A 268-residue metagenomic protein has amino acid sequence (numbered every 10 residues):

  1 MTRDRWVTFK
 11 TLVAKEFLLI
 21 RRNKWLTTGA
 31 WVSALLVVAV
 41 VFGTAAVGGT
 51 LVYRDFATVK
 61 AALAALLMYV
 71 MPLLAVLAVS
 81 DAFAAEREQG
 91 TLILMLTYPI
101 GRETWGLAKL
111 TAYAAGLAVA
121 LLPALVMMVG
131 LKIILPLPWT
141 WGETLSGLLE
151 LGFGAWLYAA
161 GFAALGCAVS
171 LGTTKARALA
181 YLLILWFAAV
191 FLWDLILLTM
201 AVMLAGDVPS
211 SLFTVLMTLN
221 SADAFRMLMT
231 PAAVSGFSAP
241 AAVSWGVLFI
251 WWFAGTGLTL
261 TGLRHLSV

Functional and structural regions predicted by a protein language model:
M1-A30, L263, S267: Aromatic- and glycine-rich beta-strand/loop motifs that create alpha-glucan
K15, L19, T104-L117, L121: Start (N-cap) of specific transmembrane helices in multi-pass transporter permeases
R22-A46, A62-V76, L182-L197, I250-A254: Hydrophobic alpha-helical transmembrane segments of multi-pass membrane transport/permease proteins
A39-T44, G49-M71, A112-T173: Secretory targeting signals
G43-Y53, L179, F187-F253, G257: Terminal transmembrane helical anchor/hairpin motif
P72-V79, G161-L165, W193, S221 (+1 more regions): Hydrophobic/aromatic residues in alpha-helical transmembrane segments
V76-L96, L110: Transmembrane helix boundary and interhelical loop/hinge segments in multi-pass membrane proteins
